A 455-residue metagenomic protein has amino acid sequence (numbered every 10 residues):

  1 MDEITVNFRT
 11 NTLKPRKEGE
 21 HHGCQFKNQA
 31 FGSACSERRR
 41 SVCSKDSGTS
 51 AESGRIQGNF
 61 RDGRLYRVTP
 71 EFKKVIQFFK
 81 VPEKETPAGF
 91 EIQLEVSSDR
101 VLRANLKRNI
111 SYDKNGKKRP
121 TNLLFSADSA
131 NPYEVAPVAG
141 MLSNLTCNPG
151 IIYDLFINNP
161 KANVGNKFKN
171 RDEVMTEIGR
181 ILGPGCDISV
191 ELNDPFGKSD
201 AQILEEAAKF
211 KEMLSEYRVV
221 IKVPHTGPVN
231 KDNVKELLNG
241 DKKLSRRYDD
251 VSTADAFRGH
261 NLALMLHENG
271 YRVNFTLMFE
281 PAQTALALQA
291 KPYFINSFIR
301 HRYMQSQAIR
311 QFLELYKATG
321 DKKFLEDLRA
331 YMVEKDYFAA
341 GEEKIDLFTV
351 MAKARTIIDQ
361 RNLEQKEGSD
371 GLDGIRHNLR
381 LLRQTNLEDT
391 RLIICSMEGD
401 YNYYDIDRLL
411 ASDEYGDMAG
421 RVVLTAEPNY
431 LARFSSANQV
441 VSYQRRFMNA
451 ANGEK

Functional and structural regions predicted by a protein language model:
M1, V190, M265-E268: Conserved, well-structured beta-alpha core segment at the onset of a catalytic domain
D2-T121, D128, R361-G374, I393-K455: Long, compositionally biased, glycine/small-hydrophobic-enriched stretches that function as flexible linkers, tethers
F90-L106, T121, S126-F257: Active-site beta->alpha loop and helix N-cap motifs at the rims of alpha/beta catalytic domains
L94, L106-R119, G179-R180, A208-E212 (+2 more regions): Surface-exposed amphipathic alpha-helices with a cationic face
L123-S129, S143-C147, C186-L192, V219-V223 (+4 more regions): Hydrophobic faces of well-ordered beta-strands that scaffold small-molecule active sites in alpha/beta enzyme cores
I152, P195, T226-P228, E280 (+3 more regions): Residue-level marker for beta-strand->alpha-helix junctions and adjacent short loops that shape enzyme
K161-I178, S199-A208, A254-L262, N362-L381 (+2 more regions): Well-ordered, non-membrane alpha-helical segments in soluble/globular domains
L237-L424, A432-F434: Catalytic alpha/beta core domains of metabolic enzymes, predominantly
